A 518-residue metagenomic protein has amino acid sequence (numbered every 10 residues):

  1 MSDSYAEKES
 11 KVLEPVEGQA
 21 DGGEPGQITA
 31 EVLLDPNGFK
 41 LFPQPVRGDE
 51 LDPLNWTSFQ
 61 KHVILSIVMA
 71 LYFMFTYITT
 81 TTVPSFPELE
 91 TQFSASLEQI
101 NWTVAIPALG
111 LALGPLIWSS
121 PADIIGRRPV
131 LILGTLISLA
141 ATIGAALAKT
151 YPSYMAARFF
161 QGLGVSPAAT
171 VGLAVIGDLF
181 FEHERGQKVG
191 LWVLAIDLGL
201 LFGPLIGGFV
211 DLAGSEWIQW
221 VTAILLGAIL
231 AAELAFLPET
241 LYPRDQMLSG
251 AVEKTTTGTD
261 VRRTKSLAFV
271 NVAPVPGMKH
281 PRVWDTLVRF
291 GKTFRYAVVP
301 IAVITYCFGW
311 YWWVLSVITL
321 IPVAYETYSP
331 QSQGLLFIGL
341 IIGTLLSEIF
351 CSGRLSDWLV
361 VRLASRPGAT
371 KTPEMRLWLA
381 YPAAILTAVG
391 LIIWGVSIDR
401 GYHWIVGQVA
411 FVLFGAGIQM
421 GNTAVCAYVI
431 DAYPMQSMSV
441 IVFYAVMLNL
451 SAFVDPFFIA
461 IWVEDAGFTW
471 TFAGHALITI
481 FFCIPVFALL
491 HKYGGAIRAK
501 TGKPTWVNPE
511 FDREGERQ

Functional and structural regions predicted by a protein language model:
M1-I78, T91: Cytosolic juxtamembrane N-terminal segment immediately preceding the first transmembrane helix of multi-pass
D3, L54-S58, E184-Q187, D211 (+3 more regions): Central mid-sequence intracellular linker of multi-pass
Q60-L97, L113, W118, A168 (+1 more regions): Extracytoplasmic
T76, A105-A108, V130, I143-A146 (+5 more regions): C-terminal transmembrane bundle
I78, F93-S94, I117, I125-G126 (+4 more regions): Helix-breaking motifs and short loop linkers at transmembrane-helix boundaries and internal kinks in secondary membrane
L113-P152: Conserved MFS/SLC helix-loop-helix module at the cytosolic interface between two early adjacent transmembrane helices
A157-I196: Cytoplasmic helix-loop-helix junction between adjacent transmembrane helices in 12-TM secondary transporters
E184-L212, W220, L225-I229, G343-I349 (+1 more regions): Glycine-rich segments within core transmembrane alpha-helices of 12-TM secondary carriers
